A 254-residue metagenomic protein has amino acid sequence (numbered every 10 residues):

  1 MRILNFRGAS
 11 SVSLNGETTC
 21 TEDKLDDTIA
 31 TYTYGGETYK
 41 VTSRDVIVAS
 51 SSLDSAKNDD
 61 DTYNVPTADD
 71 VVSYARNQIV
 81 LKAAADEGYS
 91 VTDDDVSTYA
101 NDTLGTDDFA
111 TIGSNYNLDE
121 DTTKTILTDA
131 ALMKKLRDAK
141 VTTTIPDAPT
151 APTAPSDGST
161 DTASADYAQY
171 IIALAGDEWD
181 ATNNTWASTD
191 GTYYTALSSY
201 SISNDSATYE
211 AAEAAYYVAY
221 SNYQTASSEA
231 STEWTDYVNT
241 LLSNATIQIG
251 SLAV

Functional and structural regions predicted by a protein language model:
M1-R7: Hydrophobic membrane-insertion alpha-helices, especially the h-region of bacterial N-terminal signal peptides
G8-E120: N-terminal targeting/tethering segments
Y63-D86, D102-G105, F109-I247: Solvent-exposed, amphipathic alpha-helical "stalk/arm" or coiled-coil-like segments used as scaffolds
A253-V254: Short, solvent-exposed mixed-charge patches
